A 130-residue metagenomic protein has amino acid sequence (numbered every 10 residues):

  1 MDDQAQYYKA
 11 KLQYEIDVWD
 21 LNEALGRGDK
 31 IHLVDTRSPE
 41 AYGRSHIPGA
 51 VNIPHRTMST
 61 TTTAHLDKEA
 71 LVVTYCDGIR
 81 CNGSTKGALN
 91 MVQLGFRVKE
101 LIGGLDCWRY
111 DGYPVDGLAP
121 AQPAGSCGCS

Functional and structural regions predicted by a protein language model:
M1-L33, A41-R44, G117-S130: Flexible, polar/low-complexity N-terminal or interdomain linker segments that lie immediately upstream of folded
L21, D35, A50, M91: Terminal peptide-recognition signature
G28-L33, P48-G49, L71, F96-R97: Short active-site oxyanion
S38: Short, glycine/acidic-enriched loop or turn micro-motifs at the edges of active sites
Y42-P48, T63, W108: Short loop/helix-cap segments at secondary-structure boundaries that form the rim of catalytic
V51, E69, V115-A119: Short, hinge-like loop/turn segments at secondary-structure boundaries
I53-T60: Glycine-rich, highly charged phosphate/nucleotide-binding loops
T63-R109: Catalytic cysteine-centered active loop of the rhodanese-like fold, especially the PTP/DSP P-loop
